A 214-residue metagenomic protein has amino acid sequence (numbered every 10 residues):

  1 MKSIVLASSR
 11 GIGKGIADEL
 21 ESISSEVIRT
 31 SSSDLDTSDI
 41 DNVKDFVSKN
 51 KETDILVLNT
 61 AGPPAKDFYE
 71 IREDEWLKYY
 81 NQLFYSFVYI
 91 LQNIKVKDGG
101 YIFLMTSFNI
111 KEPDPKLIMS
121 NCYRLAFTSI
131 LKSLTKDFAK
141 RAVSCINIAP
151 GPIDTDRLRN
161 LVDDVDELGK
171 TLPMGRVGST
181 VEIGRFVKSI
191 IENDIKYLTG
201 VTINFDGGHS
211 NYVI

Functional and structural regions predicted by a protein language model:
S9, G13, A17: N-terminal Rossmann NAD(P)H-binding glycine-rich loop of SDR-like oxidoreductase domains
V57-A65, G208: Conserved NAD(P)H cofactor-binding loop of Rossmann-fold oxidoreductase domains
G62, Y69-Y89, F103, S120 (+1 more regions): Catalytic Tyr-X3-Lys loop
Y101-K140, P152-I153: Catalytic loop of short-chain dehydrogenase/reductase
A139, S144, L198-G200: Short, small/polar-rich loop/turn modules that mediate ligand/substrate recognition or access, typified
K140, N147-T171, V213-I214: A glycine/serine/threonine-rich, flexible loop-to-helix segment that serves as the NAD(P) cofactor-binding "lid"
L172-I183: A conserved structural motif in NAD(P)-dependent oxidoreductases
K188, T199-I214: Short C-terminal tail/terminal secondary-structure segment of NAD(P)H-dependent dehydrogenase/reductase domains
